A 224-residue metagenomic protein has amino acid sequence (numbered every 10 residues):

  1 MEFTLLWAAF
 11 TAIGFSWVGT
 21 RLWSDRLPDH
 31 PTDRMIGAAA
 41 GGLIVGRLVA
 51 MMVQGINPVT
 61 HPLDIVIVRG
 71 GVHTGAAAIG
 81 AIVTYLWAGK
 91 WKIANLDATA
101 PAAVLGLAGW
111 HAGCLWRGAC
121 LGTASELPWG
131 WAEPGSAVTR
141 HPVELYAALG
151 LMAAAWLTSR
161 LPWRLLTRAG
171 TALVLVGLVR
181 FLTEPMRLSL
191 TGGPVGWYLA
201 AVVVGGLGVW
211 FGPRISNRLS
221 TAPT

Functional and structural regions predicted by a protein language model:
M1-T224: A feature for loop-to-transmembrane-helix boundaries and adjacent hydrophobic helices in multi-pass integral membrane
